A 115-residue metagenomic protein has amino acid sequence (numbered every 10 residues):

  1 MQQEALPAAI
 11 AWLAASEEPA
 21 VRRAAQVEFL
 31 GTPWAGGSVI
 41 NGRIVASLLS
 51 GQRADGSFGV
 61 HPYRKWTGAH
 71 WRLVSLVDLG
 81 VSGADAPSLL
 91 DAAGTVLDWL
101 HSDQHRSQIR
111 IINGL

Functional and structural regions predicted by a protein language model:
M1-L115: Preference for long, amphipathic alpha-helical scaffolds in soluble/luminal domains and all-alpha bundles
